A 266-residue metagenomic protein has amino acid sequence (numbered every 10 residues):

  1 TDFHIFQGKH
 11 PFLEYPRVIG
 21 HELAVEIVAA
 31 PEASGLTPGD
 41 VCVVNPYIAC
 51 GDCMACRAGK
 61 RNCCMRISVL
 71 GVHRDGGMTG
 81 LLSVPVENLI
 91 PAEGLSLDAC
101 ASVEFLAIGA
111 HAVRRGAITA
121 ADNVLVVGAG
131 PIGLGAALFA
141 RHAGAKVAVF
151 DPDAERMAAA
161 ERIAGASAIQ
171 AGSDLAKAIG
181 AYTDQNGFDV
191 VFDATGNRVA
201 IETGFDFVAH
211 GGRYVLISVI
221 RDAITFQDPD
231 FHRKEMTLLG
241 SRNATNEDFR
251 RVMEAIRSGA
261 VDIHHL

Functional and structural regions predicted by a protein language model:
K9-M54, E93-L95: Glycine-rich beta-strand-centered segment in the early N-terminal region that forms part of a ligand/cofactor-binding
V41, N123, G212-R213, T237: Short glycine-centered segments of the SAM/dcSAM-binding site in methyltransferase folds
C50-V127: NAD(P)H dinucleotide-binding glycine-rich loop of Rossmann-like/cofactor-binding domains, especially the beta1-alpha1
L95-S173: Mid-domain Rossmann-like dinucleotide-binding core that forms the NAD(H)/NADP(H) cofactor-binding site
G180-A181, Q185, R221-L266: C-terminal substrate-binding/catalytic core of Rossmann-like NAD(P)-dependent dehydrogenases/reductases
F188-F192: Short SAM/SAH-binding signature in class I
V208-H210: Helix-to-beta-strand junctions that scaffold the AdoMet/dcAdoMet cofactor pocket in Class I SAM-dependent enzymes
I217-S218: Acidic carboxylate diad motif detector
